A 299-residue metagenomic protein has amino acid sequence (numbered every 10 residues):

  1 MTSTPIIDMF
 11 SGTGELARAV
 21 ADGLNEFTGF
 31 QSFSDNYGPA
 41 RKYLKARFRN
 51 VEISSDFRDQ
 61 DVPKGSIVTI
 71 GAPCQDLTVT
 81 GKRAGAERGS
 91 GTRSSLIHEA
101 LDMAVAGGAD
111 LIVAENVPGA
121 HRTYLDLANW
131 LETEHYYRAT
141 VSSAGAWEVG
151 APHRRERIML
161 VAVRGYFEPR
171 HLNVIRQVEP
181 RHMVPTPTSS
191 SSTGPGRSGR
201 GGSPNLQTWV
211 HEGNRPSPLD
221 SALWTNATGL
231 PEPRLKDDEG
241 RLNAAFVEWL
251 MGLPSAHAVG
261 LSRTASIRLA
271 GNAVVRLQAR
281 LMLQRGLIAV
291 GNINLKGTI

Functional and structural regions predicted by a protein language model:
M1-S3, N292-I299: Short intrinsically disordered terminal tails
T4-D59: SAM cofactor-binding core of SAM-dependent methyltransferases, primarily the Rossmann-like beta-alpha-beta module
V20, F33, P73, E115-P118: Short strand-turn motif at the edge of the Rossmann-like AdoMet-binding core
A21, R41-K45, R49, H121 (+2 more regions): Class I S-adenosyl-L-methionine
D59-I67, L77-R241, A245-W249, S255-H257: Class I S-adenosyl-L-methionine
T69-G71: Non-cysteine beta-strand/loop elements that form the S-adenosyl-L-methionine
L261-T264: Amphipathic alpha-helical/coiled-coil segments positioned at domain termini
